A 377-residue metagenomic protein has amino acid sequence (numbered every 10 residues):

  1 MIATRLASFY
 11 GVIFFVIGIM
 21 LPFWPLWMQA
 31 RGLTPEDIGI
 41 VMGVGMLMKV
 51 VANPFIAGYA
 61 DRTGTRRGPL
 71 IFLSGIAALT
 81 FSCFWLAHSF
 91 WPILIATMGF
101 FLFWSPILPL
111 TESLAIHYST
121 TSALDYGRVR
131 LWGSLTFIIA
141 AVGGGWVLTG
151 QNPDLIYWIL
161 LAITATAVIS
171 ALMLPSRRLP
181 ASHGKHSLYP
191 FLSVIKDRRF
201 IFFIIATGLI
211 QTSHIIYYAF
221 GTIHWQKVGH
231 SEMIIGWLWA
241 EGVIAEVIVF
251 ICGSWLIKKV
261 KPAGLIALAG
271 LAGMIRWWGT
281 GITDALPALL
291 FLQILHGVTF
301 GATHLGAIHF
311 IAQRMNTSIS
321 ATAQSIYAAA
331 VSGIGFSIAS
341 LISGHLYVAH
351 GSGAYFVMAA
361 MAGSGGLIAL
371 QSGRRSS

Functional and structural regions predicted by a protein language model:
M1-M46, R199-L238: Helix-loop boundary and gating motifs at the non-cytosolic
I2-A3, W85-T97, G281-L292: Helix-loop junctions at membrane interfaces in 12-TM secondary transporters
V51-T65, L148-T149, I248-K261, Y347: Helix-to-loop junctions at the C-terminal end of transmembrane segments in multipass secondary transporters
V51-W85: Conserved MFS/SLC helix-loop-helix module at the cytosolic interface between two early adjacent transmembrane helices
G68-S82, G264-G279: Structural signature of the two symmetry-related core transmembrane helices
M98-W132: Cytoplasmic helix-loop-helix junction between adjacent transmembrane helices in 12-TM secondary transporters
I156-M173, A354-S372: Symmetry-related core transmembrane helices of the 12-TM Major Facilitator Superfamily/SLC fold
L174-T207: Juxtamembrane intracellular "pre-TM" segments in multi-pass secondary transporters
